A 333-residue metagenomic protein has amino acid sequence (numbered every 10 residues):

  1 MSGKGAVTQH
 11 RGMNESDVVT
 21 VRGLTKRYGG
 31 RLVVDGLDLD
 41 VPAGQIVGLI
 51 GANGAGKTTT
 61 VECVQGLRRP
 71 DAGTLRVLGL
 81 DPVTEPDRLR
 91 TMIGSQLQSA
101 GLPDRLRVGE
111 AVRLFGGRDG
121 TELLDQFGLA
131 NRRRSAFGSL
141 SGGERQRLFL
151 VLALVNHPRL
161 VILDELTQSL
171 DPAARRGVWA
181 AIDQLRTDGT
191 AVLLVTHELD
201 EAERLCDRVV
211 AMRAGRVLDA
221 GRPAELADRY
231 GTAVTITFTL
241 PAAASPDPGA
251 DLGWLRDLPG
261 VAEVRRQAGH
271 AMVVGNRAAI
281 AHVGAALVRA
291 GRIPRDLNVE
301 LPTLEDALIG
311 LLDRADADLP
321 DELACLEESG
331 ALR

Functional and structural regions predicted by a protein language model:
Q65: Helix-to-loop junction immediately C-terminal to a conserved catalytic motif
G73-D81, L89: Conserved ABC transporter NBD signature motif
R113, D119-R132: Conserved ABC ATPase "signature" region
L150: Hydrophobic anchor residue at the start of the ABC signature
L154-V155: ABC ATPase C-loop
V161-E165: Catalytic Walker B motif of ABC-type/P-loop ATPase nucleotide-binding domains
A181-V274: ABC transporter nucleotide-binding domain
